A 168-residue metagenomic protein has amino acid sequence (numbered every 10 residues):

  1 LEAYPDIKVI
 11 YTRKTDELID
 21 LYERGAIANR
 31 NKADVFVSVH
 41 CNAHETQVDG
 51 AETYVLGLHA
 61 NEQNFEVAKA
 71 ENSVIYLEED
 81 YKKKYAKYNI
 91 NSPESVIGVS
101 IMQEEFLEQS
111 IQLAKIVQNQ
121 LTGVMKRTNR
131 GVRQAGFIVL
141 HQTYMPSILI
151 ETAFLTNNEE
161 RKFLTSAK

Functional and structural regions predicted by a protein language model:
L1-Y88, Q103-K115, S166: Catalytic-core regions of hydrolytic enzymes
C41, S95-K168: Active-site-adjacent mobile loop/cap segments within catalytic or ligand-binding domains
Y85-E94, L149: Flexible hinge/switch segments at interdomain interfaces of large molecular machines
